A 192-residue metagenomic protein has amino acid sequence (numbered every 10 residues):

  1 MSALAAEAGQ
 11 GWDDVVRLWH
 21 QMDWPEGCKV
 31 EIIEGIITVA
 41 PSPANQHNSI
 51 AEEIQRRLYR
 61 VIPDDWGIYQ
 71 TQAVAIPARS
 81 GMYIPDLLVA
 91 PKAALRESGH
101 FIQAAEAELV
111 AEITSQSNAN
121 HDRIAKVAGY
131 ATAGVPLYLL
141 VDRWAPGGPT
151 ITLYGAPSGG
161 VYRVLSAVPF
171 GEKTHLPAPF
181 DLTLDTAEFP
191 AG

Functional and structural regions predicted by a protein language model:
M1-A133, L137-G192: Gly/Pro/Ser/Thr-rich low-complexity, intrinsically disordered segments predominantly at protein N-termini
